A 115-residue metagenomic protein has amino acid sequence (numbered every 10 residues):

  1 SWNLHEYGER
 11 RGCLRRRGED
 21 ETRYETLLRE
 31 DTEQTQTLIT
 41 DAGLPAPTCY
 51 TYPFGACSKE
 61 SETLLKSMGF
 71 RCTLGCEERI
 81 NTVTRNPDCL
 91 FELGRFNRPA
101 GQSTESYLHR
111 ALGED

Functional and structural regions predicted by a protein language model:
S1-G12, R16-R17, E62-D115: Active-site-adjacent pocket scaffolds in enzyme catalytic domains
S1-S58, E92-L93: Metal-dependent polysaccharide deacetylase catalytic core of the NodB/CE4 family, i.e., the active-site-bearing domain
